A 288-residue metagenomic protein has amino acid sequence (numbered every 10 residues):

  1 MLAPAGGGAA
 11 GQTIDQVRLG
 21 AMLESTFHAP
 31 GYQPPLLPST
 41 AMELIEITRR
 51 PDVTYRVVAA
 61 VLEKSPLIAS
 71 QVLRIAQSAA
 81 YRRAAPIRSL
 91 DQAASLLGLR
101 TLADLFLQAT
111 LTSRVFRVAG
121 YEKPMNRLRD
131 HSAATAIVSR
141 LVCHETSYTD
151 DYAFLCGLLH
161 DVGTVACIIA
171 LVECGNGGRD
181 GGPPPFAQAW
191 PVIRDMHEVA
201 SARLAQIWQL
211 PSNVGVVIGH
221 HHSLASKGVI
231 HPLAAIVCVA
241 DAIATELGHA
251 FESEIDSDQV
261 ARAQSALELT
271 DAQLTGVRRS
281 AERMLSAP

Functional and structural regions predicted by a protein language model:
M1-C174, R179, P184-S257: Conserved alpha-helical "signature site" that marks functionally important helical segments or helix/loop junctions
E254-E268: Short helix/strand-capping connector loops at secondary-structure junctions
R283, A287-P288: Well-ordered alpha/beta subsegment
